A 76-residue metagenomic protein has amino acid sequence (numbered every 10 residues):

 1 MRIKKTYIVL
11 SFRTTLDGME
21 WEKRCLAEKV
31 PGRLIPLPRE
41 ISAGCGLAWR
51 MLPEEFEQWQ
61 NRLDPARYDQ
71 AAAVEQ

Functional and structural regions predicted by a protein language model:
M1-K5: Short, low-complexity, intrinsically disordered N-terminal peptides in bacterial proteins
T6-Q58: Amphipathic, hydrophobic secondary-structure cores in small proteins
A48-Q76: C-terminal structural segments of small proteins and small subunits
